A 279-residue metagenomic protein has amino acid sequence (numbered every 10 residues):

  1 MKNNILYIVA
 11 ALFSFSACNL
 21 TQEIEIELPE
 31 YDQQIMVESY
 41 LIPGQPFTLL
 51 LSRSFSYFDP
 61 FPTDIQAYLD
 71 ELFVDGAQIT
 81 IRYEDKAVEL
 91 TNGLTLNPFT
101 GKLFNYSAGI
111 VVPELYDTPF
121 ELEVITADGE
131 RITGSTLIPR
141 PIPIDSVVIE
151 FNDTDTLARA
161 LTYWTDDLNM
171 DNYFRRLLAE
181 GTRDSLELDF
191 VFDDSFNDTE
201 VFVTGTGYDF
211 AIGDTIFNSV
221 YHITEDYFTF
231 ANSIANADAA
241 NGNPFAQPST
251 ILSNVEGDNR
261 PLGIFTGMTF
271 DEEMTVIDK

Functional and structural regions predicted by a protein language model:
K2-V9: Sec-dependent signal peptide recognition, specifically the positively charged N-region followed immediately by
F15-A17: C-terminal motif of bacterial Sec signal peptides marking the signal peptidase cleavage site
N19-K279: A sequence/structural signal for flexible, mid-protein segments enriched in small/helix-disrupting residues
